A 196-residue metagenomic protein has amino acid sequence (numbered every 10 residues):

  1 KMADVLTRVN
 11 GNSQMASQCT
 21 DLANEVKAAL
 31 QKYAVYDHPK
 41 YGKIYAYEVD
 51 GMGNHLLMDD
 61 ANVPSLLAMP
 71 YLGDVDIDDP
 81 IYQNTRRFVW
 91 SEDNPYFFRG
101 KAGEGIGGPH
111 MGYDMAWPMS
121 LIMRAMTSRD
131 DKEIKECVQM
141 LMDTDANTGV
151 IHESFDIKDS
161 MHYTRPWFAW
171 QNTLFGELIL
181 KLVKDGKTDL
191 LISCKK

Functional and structural regions predicted by a protein language model:
K1-D4: Extended, hydrophobic/aromatic-rich amphipathic alpha-helical segments that build helical scaffolds
L6-V9, L182: Glycine-centered coil turns and helix-coil junctions that link the paired helices within alpha-helical repeat units
R8-S120, T127-R129: Extended ligand-binding clefts on enzyme/binding-domain cores
L56-D76, D114-K196: C-terminal capping/lid segments that line or modulate ligand- or cofactor-binding pockets
